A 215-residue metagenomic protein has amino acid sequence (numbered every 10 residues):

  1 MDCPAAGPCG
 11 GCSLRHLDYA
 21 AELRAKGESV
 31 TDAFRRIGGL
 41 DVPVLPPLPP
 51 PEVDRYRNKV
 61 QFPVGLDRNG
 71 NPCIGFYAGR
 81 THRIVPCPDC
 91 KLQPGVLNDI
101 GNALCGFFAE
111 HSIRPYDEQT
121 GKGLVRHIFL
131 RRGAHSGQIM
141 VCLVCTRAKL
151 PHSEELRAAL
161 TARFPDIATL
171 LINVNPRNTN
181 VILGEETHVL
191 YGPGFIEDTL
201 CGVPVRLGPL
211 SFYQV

Functional and structural regions predicted by a protein language model:
M1-V215: Accessory RNA-recognition modules of RNA-modification enzymes
